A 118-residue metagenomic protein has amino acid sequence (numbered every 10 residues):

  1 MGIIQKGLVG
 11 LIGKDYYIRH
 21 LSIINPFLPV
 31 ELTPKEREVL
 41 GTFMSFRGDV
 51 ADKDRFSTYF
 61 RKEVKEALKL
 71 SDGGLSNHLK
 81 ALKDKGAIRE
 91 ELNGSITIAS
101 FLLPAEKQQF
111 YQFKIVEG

Functional and structural regions predicted by a protein language model:
M1-L28: Long, low-complexity, charged/polar intrinsically disordered regions in eukaryotic proteins
V30-E31, K69: Short, conserved sequence motifs enriched in acidic/basic residues, glycine, and aromatics that mark functional "hot
L32-F60: Short helix->loop/beta-hairpin flanking segments within DNA-binding domains
Y59-G73: Short helix-coil junctions and helix-kink-helix linkers
K69-D84: Short amphipathic alpha-helical interaction segments
K80-I96: A short, conserved structural fragment
L103-G118: Short, amphipathic alpha-helical interaction segments positioned at domain boundaries
